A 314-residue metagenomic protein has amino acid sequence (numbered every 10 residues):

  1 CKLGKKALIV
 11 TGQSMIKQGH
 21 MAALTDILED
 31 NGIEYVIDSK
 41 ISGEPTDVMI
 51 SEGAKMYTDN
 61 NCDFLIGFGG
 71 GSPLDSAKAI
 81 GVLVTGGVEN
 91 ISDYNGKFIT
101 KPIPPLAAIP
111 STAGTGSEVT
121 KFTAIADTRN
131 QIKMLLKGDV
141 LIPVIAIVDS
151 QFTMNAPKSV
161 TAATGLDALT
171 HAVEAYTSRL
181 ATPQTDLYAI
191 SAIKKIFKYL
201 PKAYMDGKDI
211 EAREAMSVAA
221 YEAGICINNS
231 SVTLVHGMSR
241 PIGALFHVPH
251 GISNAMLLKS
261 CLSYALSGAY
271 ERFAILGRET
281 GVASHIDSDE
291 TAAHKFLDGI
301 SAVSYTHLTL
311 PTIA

Functional and structural regions predicted by a protein language model:
C1-F64: ATP/NTP phosphate-donor binding region
V48-K55, D59-S150: Glycine/threonine-rich beta-strand-loop-alpha-helix active-site module that forms ligand/phosphate-binding
G114, Y221, I225-L234, S239-V248: Glycine-rich phosphate/pyrophosphate-binding beta-alpha loops
F122-S230: Carboxylate- and glycine-rich phosphate/diphosphate-binding segment that chelates Mg2+/Mn2+
P241-I275: Catalytic phosphate/nucleotide-handling subdomain of diverse soluble enzymes
C261, A265-S304: A structural-propensity feature for long, helix-poor, extended segments
T306-T312: Conserved small/polar residues in nucleotide/adenosyl-binding loops
